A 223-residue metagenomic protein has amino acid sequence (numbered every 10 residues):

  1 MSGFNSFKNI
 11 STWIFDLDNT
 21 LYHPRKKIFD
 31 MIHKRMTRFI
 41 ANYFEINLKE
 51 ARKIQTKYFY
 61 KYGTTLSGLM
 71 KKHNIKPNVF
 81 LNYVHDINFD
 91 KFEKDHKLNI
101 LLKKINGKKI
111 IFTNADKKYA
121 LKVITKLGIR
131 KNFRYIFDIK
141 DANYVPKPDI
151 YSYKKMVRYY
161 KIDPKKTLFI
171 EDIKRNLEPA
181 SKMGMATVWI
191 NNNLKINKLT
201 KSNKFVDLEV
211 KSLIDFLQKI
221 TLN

Functional and structural regions predicted by a protein language model:
M1-I10, K117, L121-N223: Asp-based, Mg2+/Mn2+-dependent phosphohydrolase catalytic module
S6-F15, T20-K97, K118: N-terminal helical cap/lid subdomain that shapes the substrate entry/recognition surface in HAD-like hydrolases
T20, T113, D172: Conserved G/P- and acidic residue-centered "switch" motifs that form tight phosphate/ATP-binding loops in soluble
H23, I111-T113, W189: Hydrophobic residues in well-ordered beta-strands that form the structural core
I46, I75, G107, I162 (+1 more regions): Short glycine/serine/threonine/alanine-rich loop segments
G68, L101-K104, P179: Well-formed, non-transmembrane alpha-helical positions, independent of function
V79-E93, L98-T125, Y135-I139: Substrate-recognition element of Asp-dependent hydrolases with the DxDx(T/V) motif
